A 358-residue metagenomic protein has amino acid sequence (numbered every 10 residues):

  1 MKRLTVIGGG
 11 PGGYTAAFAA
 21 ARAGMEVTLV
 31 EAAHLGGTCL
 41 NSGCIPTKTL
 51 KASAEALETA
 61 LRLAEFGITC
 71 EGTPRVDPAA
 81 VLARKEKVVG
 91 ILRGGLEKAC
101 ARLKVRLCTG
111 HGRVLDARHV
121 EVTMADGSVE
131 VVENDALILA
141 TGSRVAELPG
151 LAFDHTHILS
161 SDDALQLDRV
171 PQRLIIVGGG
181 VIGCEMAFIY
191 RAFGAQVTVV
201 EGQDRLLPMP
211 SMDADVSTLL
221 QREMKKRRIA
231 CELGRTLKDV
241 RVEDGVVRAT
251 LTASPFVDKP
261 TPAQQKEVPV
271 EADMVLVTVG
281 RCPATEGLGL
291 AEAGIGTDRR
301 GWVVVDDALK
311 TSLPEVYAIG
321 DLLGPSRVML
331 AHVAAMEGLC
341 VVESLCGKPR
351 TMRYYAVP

Functional and structural regions predicted by a protein language model:
K2, F18-M25, V30-V170, T198 (+7 more regions): Glycine-rich flavin
K2-L29, G183-A192: N-terminal Rossmann-like FAD-binding beta1-loop-alpha1 element of flavoenzymes
T5-I7, G112, V131-G142, I176-V177 (+2 more regions): Short hydrophobic core segments
G8-G13, G142, G178-G183, G280 (+2 more regions): Conserved phosphate-binding and hydrolysis motifs of nucleotide-dependent enzymes
L29, G183, V199, A318-I319: Generic enzyme active-site microenvironment
C44, T141-Q196, R227-A230, A291-A293 (+2 more regions): Glycine-rich dinucleotide-binding loop and its adjacent helix/turn
D154-P171, P260, V270-P349: FAD-site-proximal beta/loop scaffold in flavoenzymes
R235-K238, A253-V257, Q264-E267, G287-L288: Flavin (primarily FAD) cofactor-binding/catalytic cores of flavoenzymes
